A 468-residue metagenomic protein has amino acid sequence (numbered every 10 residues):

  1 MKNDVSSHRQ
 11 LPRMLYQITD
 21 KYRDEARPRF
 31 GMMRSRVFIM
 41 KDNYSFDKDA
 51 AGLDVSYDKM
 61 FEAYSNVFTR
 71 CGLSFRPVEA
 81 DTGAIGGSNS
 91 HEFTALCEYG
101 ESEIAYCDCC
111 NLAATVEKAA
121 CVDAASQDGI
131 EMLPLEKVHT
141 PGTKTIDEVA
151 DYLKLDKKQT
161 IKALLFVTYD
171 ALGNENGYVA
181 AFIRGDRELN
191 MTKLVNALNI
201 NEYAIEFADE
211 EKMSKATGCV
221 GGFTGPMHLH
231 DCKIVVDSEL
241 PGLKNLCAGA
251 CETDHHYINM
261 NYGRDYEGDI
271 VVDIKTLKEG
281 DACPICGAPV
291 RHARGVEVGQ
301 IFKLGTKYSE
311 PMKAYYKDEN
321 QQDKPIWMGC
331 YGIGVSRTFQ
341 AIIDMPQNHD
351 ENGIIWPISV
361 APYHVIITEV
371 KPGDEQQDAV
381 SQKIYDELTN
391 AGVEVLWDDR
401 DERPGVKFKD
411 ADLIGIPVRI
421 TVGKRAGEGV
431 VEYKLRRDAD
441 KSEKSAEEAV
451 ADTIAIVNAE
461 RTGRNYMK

Functional and structural regions predicted by a protein language model:
M1-K468: NTP/phosphate- and nucleic-acid-binding module
